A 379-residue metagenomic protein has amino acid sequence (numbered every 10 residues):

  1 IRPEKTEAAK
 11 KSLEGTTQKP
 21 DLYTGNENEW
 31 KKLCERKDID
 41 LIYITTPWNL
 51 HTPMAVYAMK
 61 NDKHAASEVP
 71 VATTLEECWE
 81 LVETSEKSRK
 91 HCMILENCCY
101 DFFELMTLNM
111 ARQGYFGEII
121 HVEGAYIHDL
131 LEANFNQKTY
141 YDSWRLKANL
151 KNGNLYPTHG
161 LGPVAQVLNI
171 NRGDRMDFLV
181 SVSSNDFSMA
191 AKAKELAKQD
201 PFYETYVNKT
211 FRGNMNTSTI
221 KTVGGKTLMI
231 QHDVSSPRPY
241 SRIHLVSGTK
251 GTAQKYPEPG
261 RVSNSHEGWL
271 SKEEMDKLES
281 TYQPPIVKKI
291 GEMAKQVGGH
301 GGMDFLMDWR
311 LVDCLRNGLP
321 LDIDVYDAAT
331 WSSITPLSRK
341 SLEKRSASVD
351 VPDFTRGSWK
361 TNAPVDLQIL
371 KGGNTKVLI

Functional and structural regions predicted by a protein language model:
I1-K63, W79, E83-H91, G373: N-terminal glycine-/serine-/threonine-rich beta1-alpha1-beta2 phosphate-ribose binding loop of Rossmann-like
I44, S67, C92-I94, E123 (+1 more regions): Hydrophobic residues in well-ordered beta-strands that form the structural core
N61-T74: ADP-ribose/adenylate-binding Rossmann-like module
S88-M93, C98-T210: Predominantly a Rossmann-like dinucleotide-binding segment in NAD(P)-dependent oxidoreductases
S218-G224, G248: Active-site beta-strand termini and strand-to-loop segments that position acidic
P237-I379: C-terminal helical cap and adjacent loop that interface with cofactors, partners, or active-site loops
